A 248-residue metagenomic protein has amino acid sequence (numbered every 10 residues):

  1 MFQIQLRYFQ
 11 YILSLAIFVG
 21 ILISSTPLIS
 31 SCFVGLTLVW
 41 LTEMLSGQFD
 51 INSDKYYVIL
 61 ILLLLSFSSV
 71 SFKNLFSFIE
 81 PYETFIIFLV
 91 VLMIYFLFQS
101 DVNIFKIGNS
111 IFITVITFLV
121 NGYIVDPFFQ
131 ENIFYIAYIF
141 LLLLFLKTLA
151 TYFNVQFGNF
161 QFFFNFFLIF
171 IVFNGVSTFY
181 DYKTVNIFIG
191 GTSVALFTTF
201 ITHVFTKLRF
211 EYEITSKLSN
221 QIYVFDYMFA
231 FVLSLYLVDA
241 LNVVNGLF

Functional and structural regions predicted by a protein language model:
M1-Q3: Short, Lys/Arg-rich, polar N-terminal cytosolic tail immediately upstream of the first transmembrane signal-anchor
Y8-T215, Q221: Membrane-embedded alpha-helical bundles of polytopic integral membrane proteins
I171, K183, V232-D239: Hydrophobic, well-ordered secondary-structure scaffolds
I214-L233: Extended hydrophobic alpha-helices typical of membrane-associated regions
L237-F248: Juxtamembrane boundary at the C-terminal end of a transmembrane helix
